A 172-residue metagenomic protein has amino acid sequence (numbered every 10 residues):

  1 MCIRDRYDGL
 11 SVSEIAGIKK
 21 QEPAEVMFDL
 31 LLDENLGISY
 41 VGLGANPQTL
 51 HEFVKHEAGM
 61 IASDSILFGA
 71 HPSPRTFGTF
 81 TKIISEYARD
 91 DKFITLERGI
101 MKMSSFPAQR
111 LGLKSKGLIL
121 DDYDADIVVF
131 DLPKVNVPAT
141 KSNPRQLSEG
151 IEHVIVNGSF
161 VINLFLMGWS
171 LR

Functional and structural regions predicted by a protein language model:
M1-C2, G158: Short, small-hydrophobic-rich alpha-helical interface motif
R4-L32, N46-L132: His/Asp/Glu-enriched, well-ordered alpha-helical/loop segment that forms or immediately abuts the divalent-metal
G37-Y40, P107: Short, flexible loop segments at the rims of nucleotide/cofactor-binding pockets, characterized by
H51-A58, S63-D64, V128-F165: C-terminal cap of metal-dependent C-N hydrolases
D124, G150, S170-L171: A generic structural signal for well-ordered coil/turn residues at beta-strand boundaries that shape enzyme active-site
L164-R172: Intein/HINT protein-splicing elements and their conserved insertion hotspots or analogous self-processing inserts
